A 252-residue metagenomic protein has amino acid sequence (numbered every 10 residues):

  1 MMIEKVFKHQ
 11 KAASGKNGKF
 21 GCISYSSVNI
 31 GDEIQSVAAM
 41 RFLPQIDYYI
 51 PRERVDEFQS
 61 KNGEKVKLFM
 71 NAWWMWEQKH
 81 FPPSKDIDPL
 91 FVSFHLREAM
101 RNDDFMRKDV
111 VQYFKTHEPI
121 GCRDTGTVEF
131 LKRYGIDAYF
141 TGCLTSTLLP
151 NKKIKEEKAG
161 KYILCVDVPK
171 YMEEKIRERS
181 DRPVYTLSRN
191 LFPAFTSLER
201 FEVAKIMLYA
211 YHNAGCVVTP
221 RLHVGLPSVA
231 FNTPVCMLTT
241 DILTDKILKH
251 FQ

Functional and structural regions predicted by a protein language model:
M1-Q252: Active-site anion-handling motifs in enzyme catalytic cores
